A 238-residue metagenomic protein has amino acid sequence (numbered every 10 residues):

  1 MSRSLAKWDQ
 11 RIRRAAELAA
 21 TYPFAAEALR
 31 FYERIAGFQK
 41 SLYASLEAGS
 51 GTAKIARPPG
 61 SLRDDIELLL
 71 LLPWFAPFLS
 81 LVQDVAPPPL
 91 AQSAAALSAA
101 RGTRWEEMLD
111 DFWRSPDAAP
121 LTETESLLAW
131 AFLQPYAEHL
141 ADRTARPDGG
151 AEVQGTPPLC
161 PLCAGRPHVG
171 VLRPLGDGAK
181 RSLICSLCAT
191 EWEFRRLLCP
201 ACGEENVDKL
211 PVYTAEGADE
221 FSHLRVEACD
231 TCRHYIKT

Functional and structural regions predicted by a protein language model:
S2-D148: N-terminal alpha-helical interaction blocks
D142-T238: Cys/His-clustered metal-coordination modules, chiefly Zn-binding fingers
